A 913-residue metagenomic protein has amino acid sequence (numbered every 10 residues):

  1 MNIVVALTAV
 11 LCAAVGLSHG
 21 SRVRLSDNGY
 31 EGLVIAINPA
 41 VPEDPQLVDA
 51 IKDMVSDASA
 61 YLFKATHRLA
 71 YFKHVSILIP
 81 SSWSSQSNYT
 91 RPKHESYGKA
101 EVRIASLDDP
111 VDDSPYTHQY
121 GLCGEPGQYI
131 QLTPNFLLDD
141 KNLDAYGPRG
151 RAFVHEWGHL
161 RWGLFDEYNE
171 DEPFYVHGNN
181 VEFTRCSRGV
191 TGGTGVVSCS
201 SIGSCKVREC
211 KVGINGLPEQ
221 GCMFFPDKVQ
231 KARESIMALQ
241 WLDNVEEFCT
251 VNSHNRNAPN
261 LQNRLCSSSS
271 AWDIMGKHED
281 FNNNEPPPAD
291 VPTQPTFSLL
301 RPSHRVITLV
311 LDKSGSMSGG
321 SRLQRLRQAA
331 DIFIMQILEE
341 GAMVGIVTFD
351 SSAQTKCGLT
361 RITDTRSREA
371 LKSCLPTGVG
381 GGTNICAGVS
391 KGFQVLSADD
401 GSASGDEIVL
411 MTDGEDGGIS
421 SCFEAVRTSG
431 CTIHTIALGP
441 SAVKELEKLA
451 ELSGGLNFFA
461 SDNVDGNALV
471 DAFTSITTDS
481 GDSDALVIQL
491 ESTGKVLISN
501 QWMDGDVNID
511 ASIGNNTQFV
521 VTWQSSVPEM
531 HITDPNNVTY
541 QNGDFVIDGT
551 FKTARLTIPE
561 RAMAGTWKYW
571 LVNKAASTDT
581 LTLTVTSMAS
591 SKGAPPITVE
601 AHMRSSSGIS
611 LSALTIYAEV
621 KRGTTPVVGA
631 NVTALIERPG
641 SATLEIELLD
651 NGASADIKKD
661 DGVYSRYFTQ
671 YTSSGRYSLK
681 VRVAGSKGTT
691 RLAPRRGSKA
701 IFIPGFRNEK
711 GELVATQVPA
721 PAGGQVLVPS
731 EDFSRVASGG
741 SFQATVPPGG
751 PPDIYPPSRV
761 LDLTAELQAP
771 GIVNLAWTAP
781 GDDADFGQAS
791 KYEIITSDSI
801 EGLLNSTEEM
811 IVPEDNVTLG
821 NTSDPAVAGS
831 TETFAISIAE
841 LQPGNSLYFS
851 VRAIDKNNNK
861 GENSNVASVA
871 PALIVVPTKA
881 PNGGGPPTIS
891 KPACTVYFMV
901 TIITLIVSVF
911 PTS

Functional and structural regions predicted by a protein language model:
H19-P126, A329-I332: Zn2+-dependent metallopeptidase catalytic core
H254-L309, G315-R322: Acidic, polar low-complexity linker/tail segments
H304-M343, V347-D482: Exposed acidic/Ser/Thr-rich ligand/metal-binding surfaces
P770-G787: Conserved aromatic anchor
A789-Q842: Recognizes extended acidic, P/S/T-rich segments that occur within or adjacent to Ig-like beta-sandwich modules
I836-K860: Beta-strand-rich modules
I854-K879: Extracellular fibronectin type III
V876-Y897: C-terminal GPI-anchoring signal of eukaryotic secretory precursors
